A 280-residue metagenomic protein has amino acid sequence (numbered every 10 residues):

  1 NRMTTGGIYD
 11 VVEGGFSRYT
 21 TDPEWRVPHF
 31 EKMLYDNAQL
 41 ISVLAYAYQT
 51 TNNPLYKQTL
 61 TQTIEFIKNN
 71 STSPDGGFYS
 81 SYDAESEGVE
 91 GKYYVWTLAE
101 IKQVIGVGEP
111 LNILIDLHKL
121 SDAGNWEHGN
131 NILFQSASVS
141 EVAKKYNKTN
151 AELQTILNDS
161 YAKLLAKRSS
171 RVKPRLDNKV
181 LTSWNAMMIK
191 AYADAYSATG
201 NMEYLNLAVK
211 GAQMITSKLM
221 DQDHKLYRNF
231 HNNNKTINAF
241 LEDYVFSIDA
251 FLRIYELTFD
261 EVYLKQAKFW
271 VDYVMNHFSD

Functional and structural regions predicted by a protein language model:
N1-D280: Glycan-recognition and catalytic cores of secretory/periplasmic carbohydrate-active enzymes
